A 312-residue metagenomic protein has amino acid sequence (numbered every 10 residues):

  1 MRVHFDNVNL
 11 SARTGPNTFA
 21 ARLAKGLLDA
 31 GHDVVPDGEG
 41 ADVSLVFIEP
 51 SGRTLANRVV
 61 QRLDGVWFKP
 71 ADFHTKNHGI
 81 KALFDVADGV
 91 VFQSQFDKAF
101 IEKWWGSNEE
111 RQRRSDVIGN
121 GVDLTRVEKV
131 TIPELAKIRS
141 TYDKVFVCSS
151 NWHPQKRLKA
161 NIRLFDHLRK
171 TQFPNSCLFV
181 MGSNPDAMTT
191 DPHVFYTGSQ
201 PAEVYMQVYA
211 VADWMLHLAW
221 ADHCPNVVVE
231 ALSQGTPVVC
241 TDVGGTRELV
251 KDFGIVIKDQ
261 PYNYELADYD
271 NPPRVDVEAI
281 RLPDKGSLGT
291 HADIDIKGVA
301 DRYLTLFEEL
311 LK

Functional and structural regions predicted by a protein language model:
F73-V90: Membrane-proximal helix-turn-helix segments that form the acceptor-binding/catalytic region of lipid-linked
F96, G121: Carbohydrate-associated surface elements
K129, E134-K156, I162-D166: Conserved donor-binding/catalytic core segment of Leloir-type glycosyltransferases
N184-M206: Nucleotide-activated donor-binding/catalytic signature segment of Leloir-type glycosyltransferases, i.e., the conserved
Q207-A212: Short alpha-helical donor nucleotide-sugar binding micro-motif in glycosyltransferases
W220: Aromatic "clamp/platform" in nucleotide-sugar-dependent glycosyltransferases that forms part of the donor/acceptor
P237-C240, R247: Short hydrophobic beta-strand element within catalytic cores of glycosyltransferases and related nucleotide-activated
R247-D284, K297: Change "using UDP/GDP/dTDP sugars" to "using nucleotide sugars
